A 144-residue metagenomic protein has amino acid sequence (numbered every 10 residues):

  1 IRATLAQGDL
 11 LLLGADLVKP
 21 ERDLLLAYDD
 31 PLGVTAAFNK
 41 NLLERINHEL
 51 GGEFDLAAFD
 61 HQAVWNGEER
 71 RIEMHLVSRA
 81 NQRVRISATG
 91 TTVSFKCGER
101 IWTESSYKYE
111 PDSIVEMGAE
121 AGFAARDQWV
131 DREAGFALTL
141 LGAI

Functional and structural regions predicted by a protein language model:
I1-R2, V115: Short amphipathic alpha-helical segments and helix-helix/interface helices
R2-L5, V64, D131: A general structural signal for short secondary-structure junctions and capping/turn motifs
A3-P20: Conserved beta-strand signature within the Rossmann-like core of class I S-adenosyl-L-methionine
D9, R70-I72, G135-A137: Residues at beta-strand starts and edge strands
L12, S105-S106, G142: A structural signal for the main folded, soluble domain(s) of proteins
L17, D23-F123: Substrate-binding/catalytic lobe of Class I Rossmann-like enzymes that use SAM or dcSAM, i.e., the mid-to-C-terminal
L76-A80, V130-I144: Core SAM-dependent methyltransferase catalytic element
A124-Q128: A short linear hydrophobic-aromatic micro-motif
